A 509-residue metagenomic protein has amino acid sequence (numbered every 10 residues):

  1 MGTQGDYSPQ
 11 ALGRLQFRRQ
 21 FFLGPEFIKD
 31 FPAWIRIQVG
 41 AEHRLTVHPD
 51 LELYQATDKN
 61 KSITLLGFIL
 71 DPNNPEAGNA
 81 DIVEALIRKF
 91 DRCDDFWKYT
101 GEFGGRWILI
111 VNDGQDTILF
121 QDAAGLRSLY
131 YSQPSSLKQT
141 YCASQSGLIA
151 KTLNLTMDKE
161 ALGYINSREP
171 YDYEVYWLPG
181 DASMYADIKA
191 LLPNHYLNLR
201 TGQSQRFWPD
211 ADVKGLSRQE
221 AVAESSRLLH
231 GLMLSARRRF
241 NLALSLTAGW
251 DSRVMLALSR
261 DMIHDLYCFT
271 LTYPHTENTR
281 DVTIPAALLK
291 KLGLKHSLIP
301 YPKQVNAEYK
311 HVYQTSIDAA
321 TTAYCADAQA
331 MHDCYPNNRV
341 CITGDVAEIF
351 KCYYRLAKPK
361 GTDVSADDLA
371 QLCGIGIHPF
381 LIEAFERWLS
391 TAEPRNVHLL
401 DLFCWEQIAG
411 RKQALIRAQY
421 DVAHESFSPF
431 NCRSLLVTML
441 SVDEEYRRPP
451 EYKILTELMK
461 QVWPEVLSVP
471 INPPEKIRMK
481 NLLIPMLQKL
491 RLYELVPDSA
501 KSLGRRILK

Functional and structural regions predicted by a protein language model:
M1-L244, V254-P300: Cysteine-centered catalytic environments shared across enzyme families
G5-S8, L12, I118, S136 (+4 more regions): ATP-dependent adenylate-handling active sites, centered on carboxylate activation for C-N bond formation
G125, T247-A248, I471, E475: Alpha-helical hinge/cap motifs
G147-M157, Y173, P450-K476: Charge-dense polyanion-binding interfaces
Y196, W405-L415: Core structural elements
W208, C404, R506-K509: Tryptophan-centered motif/residue detector
L399-F403: C-terminal non-catalytic interaction appendages of large macromolecular assemblies
E475-K509: Alpha-helical membrane-targeting segments
